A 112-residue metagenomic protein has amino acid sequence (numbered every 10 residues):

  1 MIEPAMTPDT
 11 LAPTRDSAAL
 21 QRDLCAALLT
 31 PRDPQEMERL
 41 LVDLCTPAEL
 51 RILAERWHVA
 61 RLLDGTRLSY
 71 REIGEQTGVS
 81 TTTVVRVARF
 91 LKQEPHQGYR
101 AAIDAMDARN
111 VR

Functional and structural regions predicted by a protein language model:
M1-P31: General nucleic-acid-binding
D23-D33, M37, E49-L50, Y70: Hydrophobic/basic alpha-helical segments enriched in Actinobacteria
M37-R56: Short, Lys/Arg-enriched anionic-surface-contact patches
L53-L68: Short, amphipathic alpha-helical "recognition" segments used to contact nucleic acids or chromatin
T66-E72, H96: Short helix-capping/linker segments at secondary-structure and domain boundaries
R71-T77, V84: Short alpha-helical "recognition helix" segments of helix-turn-helix
A88-L91, P95: DNA major-groove recognition helix of helix-turn-helix
Q97, A101-R112: Intrinsically disordered, low-complexity basic tails/linkers immediately adjacent to helix-turn-helix/homeobox/MYB/SANT
